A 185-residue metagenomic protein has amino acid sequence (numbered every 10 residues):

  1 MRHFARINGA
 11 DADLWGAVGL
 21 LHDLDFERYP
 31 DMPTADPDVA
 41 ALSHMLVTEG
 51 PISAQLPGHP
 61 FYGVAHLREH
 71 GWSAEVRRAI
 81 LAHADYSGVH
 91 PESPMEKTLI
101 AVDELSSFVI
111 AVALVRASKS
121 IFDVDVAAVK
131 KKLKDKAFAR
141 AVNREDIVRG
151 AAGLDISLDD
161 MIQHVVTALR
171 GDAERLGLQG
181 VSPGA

Functional and structural regions predicted by a protein language model:
R2-R6, A12, I156-D172, V181: Active-site hotspot residues in diverse enzymes, especially metal/ion-binding acidic/histidine motifs
H3-I7, E69, D135, G153 (+1 more regions): Residues at alpha-helix termini
N8-K136, V148: Divalent metal-dependent catalytic cores for phosphoryl transfer on phosphate-bearing substrates
S53-L56, E69, I156, D160 (+2 more regions): N-terminal cap/leader regions of alpha/beta-hydrolase-fold enzymes, predominantly small-molecule hydrolases
A74, V89-H90, Q163, G171-Q179: Metal-centered catalytic cores of metalloenzymes
A128, K134-M161, L176: C-terminal binding/interaction regions
G184: Feature captures the catalytic cores and cofactor-binding loops of soluble hydro-lyases/lyases that act on carboxylate
